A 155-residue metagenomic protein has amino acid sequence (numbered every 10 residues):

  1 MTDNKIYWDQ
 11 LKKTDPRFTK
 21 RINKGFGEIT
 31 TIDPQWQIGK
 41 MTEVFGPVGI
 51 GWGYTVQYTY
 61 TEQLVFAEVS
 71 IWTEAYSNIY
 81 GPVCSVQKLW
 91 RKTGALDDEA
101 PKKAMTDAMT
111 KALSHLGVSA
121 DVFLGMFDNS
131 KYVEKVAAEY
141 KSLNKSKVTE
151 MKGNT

Functional and structural regions predicted by a protein language model:
M1-P34: N-terminal, Lys/Arg- and Ser/Thr-rich interaction peptides
T2, I6, Y132-T155: Interfaces that engage single-stranded nucleic acids at replication/repair/recombination sites
F26, L116, E150-K152: Intrinsically disordered, low-complexity segments enriched in polar/charged small residues
I32-A138: Positively charged, aromatic-enriched nucleic acid-contacting surfaces
